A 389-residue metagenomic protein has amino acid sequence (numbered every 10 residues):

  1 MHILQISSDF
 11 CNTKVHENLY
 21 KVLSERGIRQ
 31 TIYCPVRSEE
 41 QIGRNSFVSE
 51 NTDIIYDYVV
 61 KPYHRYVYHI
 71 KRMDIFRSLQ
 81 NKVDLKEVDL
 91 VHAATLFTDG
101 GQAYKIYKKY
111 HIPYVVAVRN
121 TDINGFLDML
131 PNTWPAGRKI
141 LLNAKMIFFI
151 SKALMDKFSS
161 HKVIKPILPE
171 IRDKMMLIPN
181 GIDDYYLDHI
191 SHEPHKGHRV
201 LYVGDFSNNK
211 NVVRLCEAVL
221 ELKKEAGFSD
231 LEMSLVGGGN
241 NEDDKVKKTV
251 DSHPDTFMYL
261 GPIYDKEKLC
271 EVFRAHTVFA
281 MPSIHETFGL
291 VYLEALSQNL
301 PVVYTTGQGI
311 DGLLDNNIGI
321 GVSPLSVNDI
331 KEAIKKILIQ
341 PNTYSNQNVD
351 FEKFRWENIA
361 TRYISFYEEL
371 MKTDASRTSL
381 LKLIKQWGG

Functional and structural regions predicted by a protein language model:
M1-S46, E357, A375-T378, W387-G389: N-terminal subdomain of nucleotide-sugar transferases
L4, F148, S191-V219, S234: Conserved donor-binding/catalytic core segment of Leloir-type glycosyltransferases
A144-K174: A short, active-site helix/loop in glycosyltransferases that binds the activated sugar's phosphate group
K245-I263: Nucleotide-activated donor-binding/catalytic signature segment of Leloir-type glycosyltransferases, i.e., the conserved
C270-H276: Short alpha-helical donor nucleotide-sugar binding micro-motif in glycosyltransferases
I284: Aromatic "clamp/platform" in nucleotide-sugar-dependent glycosyltransferases that forms part of the donor/acceptor
P301-Y304: Short hydrophobic beta-strand element within catalytic cores of glycosyltransferases and related nucleotide-activated
N316, I320-V327, K336-P341: Conserved acidic donor-binding segment of nucleotide-sugar-dependent glycosyltransferases
